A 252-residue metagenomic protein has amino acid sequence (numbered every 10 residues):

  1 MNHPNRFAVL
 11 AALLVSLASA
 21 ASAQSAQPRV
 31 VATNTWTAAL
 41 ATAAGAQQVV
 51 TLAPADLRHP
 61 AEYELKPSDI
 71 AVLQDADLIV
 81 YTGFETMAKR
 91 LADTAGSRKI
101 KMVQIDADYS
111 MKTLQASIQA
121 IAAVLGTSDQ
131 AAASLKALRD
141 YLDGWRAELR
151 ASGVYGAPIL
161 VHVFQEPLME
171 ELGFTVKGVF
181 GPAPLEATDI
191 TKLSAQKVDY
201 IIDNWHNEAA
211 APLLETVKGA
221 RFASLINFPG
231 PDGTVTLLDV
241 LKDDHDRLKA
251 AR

Functional and structural regions predicted by a protein language model:
M1-P4: N-terminal secretory signal peptides that target proteins for export/translocation
A8-S19: Bacterial N-terminal signal peptides
A26-T33, T37-A41, Q130-G181, L185 (+1 more regions): Basic- and aromatic-lined ligand-binding clefts that recognize polyanionic substrates
P28-R29, K112-L114, Q119, Q196 (+1 more regions): Structured C-terminal subdomain patch of bacterial secreted/periplasmic proteins
W36-T37, E85-M87, F164-Q165, N207-E208: Alpha-helix capping/helix-boundary segments
G45-S68, Q165-K192, I226-G233: Alpha-helical, coiled-coil/dimerization segments enriched in small aliphatic residues
Q48-T127, A210-F222: Acidic/His-rich segments in extracytoplasmic proteins that coordinate ligands and/or metal ions
D93-V161, G230-R252: Extracytoplasmic substrate-binding proteins
